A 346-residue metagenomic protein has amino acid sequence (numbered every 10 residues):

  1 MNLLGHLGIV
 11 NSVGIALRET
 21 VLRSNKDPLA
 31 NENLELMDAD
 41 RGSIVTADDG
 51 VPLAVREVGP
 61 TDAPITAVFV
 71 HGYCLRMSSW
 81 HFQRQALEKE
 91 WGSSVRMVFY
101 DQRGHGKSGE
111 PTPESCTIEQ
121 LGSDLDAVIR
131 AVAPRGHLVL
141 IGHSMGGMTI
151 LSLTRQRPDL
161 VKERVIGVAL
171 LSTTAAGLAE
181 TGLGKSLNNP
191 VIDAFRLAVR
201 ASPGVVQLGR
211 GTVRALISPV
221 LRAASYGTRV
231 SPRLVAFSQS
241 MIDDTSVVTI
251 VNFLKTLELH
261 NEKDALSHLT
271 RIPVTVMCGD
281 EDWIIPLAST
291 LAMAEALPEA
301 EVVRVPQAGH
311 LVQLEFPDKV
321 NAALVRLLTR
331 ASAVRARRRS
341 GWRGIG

Functional and structural regions predicted by a protein language model:
N2-I44: An N-terminal hydrophobic leader/cap segment in hydrolases
V51, R56-E110, A131: Conserved HGGG/HGGXW glycine-rich cap/lid loop of the alpha/beta-hydrolase fold
G72-R76, H143-M145, T174: Active-site glycine-rich loops that stabilize anionic/oxyanionic intermediates across multiple enzyme folds
V95-M148, R155, D159-V161, A322: Active-site loop/oxyanion-hole signature of alpha/beta-hydrolase fold enzymes
R155, D159-G204: Flexible "cap/lid" loop of the alpha/beta hydrolase fold
P203-H268: Conserved alpha/beta-hydrolase catalytic His-Asp/Glu region
L269-T270, V276-C278, D282: Short beta-strand/loop motif that positions the catalytic acidic residue of the alpha/beta-hydrolase fold
P298-G346: Catalytic active-site module of serine/aspartate enzymes centered on a nucleophile-bearing elbow/loop
